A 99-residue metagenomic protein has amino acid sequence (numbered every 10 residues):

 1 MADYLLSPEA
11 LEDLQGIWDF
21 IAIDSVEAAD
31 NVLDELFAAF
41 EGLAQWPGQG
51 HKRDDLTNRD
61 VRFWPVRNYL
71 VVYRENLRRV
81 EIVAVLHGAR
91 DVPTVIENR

Functional and structural regions predicted by a protein language model:
M1-L6, A22-I23, E81, L86-R90: Short, exposed beta-strand "edge-strand" segments with a Pro/Gly-rich flavor and a Y/T-containing core
D3-D60, E97: Basic, Lys/Arg-enriched alpha-helical interface segments
E12, V71, H87: Active-site micro-motifs of SAM-dependent methyltransferase domains
G48-R78: Basic/aromatic recognition patch in beta-strand/loop cores that engages polyanionic ligands
V66, R74-R99: Enriched for short, Lys/Arg-rich terminal
